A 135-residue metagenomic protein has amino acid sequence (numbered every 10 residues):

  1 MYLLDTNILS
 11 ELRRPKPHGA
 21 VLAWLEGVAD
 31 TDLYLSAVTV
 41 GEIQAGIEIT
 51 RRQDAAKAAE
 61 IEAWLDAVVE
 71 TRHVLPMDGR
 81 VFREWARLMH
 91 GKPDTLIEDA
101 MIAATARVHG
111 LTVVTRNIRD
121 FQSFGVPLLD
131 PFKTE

Functional and structural regions predicted by a protein language model:
M1, A103, V108-E135: Acidic, PIN/NYN-like endoribonuclease modules and their adjacent C-terminal/linker elements
M1-L35, I49-A63, E135: Short, well-structured N-terminal submotif of metal-dependent ribonuclease cores
Y2, A29-Y34, V68-L75, T112: Short loop->beta-strand "edge-of-pocket" segments that line small-molecule binding or catalytic clefts across diverse
D5, E42, D99, N117-D120: Acidic active-site catalytic centers that drive phospho-/nucleotidyl reactions and related ester hydrolyses
L9, V40-I43, F82, F121: A generic structural signal for short hydrophobic patches within well-formed alpha-helices
E11-L12, W24, G46, E84-W85 (+2 more regions): Residues that scaffold the ATP/ADP-binding catalytic core of kinase and kinase-like folds
W24-G27, L65-D66, H73, A103-T105 (+1 more regions): Short secondary-structure boundary/capping segments
A45-E48, Q53, A59, T71-R116: Active-site neighborhoods of divalent-metal-dependent phosphate/nucleic-acid chemistry enzymes
